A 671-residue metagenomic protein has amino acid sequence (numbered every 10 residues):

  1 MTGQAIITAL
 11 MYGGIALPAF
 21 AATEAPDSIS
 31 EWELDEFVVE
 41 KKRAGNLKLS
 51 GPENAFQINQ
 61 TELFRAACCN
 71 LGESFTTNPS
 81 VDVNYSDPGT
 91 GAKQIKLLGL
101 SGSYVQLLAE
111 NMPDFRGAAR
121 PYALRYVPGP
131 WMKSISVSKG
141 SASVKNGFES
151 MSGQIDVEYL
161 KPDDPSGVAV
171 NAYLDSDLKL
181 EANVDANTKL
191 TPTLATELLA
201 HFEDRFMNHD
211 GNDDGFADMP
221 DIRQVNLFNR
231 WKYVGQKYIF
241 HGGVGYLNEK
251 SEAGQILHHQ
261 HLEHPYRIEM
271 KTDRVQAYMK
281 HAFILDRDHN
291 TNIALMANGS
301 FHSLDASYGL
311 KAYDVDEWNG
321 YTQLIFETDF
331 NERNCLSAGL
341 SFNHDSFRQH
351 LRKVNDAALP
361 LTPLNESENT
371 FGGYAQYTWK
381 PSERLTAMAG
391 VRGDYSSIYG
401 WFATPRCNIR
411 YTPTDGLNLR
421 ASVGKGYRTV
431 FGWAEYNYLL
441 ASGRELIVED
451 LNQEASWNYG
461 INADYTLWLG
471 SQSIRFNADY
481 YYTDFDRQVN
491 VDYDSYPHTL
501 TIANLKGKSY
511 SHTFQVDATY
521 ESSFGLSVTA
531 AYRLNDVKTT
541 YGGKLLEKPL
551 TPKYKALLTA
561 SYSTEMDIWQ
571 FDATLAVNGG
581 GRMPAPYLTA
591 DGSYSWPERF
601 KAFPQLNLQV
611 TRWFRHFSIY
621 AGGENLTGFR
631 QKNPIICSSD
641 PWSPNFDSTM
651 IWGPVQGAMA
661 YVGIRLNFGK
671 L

Functional and structural regions predicted by a protein language model:
D35-A66, Q94, I135: N-terminal periplasmic "start-of-domain" segments of outer-membrane beta-barrel proteins
L71-S74, K93-K96, L108, A123-P128 (+4 more regions): N-terminal periplasmic accessory domains that precede and gate Gram-negative outer-membrane beta-barrel machines
G72-P113: Extracytoplasmic beta-strand/coil segments of soluble accessory domains associated with Gram-negative outer-membrane
M112-K139, L227: Short acidic/polar hinge/loop motifs at secondary-structure boundaries that mediate gating or recognition
R205-N226, K232-I293, G299-E317: Flexible loop and strand-edge segments within Gram-negative outer membrane beta-barrel domains
N292-A306, T412, R420, N452-Y510: Membrane-embedded beta-barrel scaffold of Gram-negative outer-membrane proteins
K380-E383, F476, Y481-D484, N504-Y587 (+1 more regions): Gram-negative outer-membrane beta-barrel transporters
G579-Y587, T611-L671: C-terminal beta-signal and adjacent terminal beta-strands/loops of Gram-negative outer-membrane beta-barrel proteins
